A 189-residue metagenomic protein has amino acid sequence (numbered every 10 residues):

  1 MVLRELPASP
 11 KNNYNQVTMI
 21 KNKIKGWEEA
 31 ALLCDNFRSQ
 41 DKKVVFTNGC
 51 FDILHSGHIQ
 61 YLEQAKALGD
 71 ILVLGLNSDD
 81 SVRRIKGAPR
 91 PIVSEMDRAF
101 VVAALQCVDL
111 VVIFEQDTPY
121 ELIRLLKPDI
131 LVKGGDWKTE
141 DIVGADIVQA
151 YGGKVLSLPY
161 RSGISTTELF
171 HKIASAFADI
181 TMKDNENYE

Functional and structural regions predicted by a protein language model:
M1-T18: N-terminal amphipathic/basic-hydrophobic helices that include classical n-h-c signal peptides and signal-anchor
Y14-E189: Nucleotidyltransferase catalytic core that binds NTPs
